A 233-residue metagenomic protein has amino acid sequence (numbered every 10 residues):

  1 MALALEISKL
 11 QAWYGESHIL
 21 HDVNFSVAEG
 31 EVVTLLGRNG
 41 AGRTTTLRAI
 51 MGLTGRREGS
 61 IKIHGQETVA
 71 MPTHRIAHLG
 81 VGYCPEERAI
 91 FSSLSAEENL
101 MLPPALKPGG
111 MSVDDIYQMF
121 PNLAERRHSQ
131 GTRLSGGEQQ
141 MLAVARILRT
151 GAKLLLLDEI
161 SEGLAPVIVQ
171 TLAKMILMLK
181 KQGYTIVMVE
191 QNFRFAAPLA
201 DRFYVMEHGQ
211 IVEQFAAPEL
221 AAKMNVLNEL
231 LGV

Functional and structural regions predicted by a protein language model:
L36-R38: The feature captures the beta-strand-to-loop junction immediately N-terminal to the Walker
M51: Helix-to-loop junction immediately C-terminal to a conserved catalytic motif
G55, E67-R88, V113, E125-S129 (+1 more regions): ABC ATPase NBD coupling module
Q130-L134, E138: Conserved ABC ATPase signature
I147-L148: ABC ATPase C-loop
E159-I160: Walker B catalytic motif
